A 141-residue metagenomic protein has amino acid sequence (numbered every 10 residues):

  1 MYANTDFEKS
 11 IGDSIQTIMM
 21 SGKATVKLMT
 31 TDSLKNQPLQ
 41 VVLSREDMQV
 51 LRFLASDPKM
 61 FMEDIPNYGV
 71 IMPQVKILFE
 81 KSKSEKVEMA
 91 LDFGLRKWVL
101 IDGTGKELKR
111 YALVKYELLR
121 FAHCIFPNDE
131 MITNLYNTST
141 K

Functional and structural regions predicted by a protein language model:
M1-K141: Function-determining sites in protein domains
